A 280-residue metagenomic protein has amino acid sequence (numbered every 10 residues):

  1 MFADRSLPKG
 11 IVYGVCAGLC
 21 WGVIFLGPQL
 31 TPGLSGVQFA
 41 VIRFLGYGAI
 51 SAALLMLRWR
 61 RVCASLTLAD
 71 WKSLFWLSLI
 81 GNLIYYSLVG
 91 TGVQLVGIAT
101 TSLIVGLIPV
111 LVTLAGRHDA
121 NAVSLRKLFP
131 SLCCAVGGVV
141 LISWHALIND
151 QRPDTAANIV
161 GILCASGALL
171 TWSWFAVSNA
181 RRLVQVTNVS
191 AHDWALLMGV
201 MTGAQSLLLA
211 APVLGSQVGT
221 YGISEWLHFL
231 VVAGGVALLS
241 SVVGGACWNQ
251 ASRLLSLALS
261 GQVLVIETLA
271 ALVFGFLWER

Functional and structural regions predicted by a protein language model:
M1-V41, S131-G137, D150-R181, A204: Glycine-/small-residue-enriched transmembrane alpha-helix faces in small-molecule transporters and effluxers
K9-A17, V62-L88, V160-A168, Q217-V243 (+1 more regions): Loop-to-transmembrane-helix transition segments
G18, I42, N82, T100-L107 (+2 more regions): Helix-helix packing/entry segments at the starts of transmembrane helices
C20-F25, M56-T101, V105, L141 (+1 more regions): Specific transmembrane alpha-helical segments of multi-pass solute transporters/efflux pumps, especially DMT/EamA
L26-S35, Q94, S143-A157, Q185 (+2 more regions): Membrane-interface helix termini and inter-helical loops of multi-pass transporters
G33-I84, P109-A115, L170-S178, A195-S216: Transmembrane alpha-helices of multi-pass small-molecule transport proteins
Q38-A49, G81, V89-L128, L132 (+1 more regions): Specific alpha-helical transmembrane segments that line the substrate/conduction pathway and gating interfaces
S51, L55, S124-N149: Hydrophobic transmembrane alpha-helices of multi-pass small-molecule transport proteins
